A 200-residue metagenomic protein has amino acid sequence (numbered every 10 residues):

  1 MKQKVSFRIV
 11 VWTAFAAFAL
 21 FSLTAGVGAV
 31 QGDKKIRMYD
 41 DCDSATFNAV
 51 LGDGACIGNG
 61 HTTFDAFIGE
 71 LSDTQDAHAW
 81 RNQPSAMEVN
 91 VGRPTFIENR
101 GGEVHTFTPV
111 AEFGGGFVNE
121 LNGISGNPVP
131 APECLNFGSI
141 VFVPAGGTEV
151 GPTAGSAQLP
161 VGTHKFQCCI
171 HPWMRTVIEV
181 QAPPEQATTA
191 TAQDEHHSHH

Functional and structural regions predicted by a protein language model:
M1-F7: N-terminal secretory signal peptides that target proteins for export/translocation
I9-V11, V27: Short hydrophobic transmembrane-like helices used for membrane targeting/insertion
W12-S22: Bacterial N-terminal signal peptides
L23-H200: Extracytoplasmic copper-binding redox domains, predominantly the cupredoxin/blue-copper superfamily
